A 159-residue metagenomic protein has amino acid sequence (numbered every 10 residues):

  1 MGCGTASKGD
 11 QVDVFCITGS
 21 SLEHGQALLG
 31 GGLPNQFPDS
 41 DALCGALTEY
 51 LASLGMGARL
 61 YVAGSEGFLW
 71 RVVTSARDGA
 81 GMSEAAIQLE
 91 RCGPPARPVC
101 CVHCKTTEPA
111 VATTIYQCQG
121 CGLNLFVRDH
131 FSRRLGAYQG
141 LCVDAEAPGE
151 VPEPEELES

Functional and structural regions predicted by a protein language model:
M1-R97: FNR/FR-type flavoprotein reductase catalytic core
W70, T74-S159: Cys/His-clustered metal-coordination modules, chiefly Zn-binding fingers
